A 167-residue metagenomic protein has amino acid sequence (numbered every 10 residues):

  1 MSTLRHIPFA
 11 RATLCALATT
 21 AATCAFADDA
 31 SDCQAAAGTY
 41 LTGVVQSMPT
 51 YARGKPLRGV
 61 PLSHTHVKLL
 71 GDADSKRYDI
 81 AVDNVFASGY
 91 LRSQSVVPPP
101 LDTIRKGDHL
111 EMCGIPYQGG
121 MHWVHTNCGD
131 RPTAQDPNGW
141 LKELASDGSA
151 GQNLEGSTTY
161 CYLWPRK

Functional and structural regions predicted by a protein language model:
S2-T13: Bacterial N-terminal signal peptides that target proteins for export
A22-A25: N-terminal signal peptide c-region/cleavage motif recognized by signal peptidases
A27-D32: Cleaved targeting-peptide boundary
A35-S63: Structural detector for short beta-strands of small beta-barrel domains
L41-P49, G107-P116: OB-fold and OB-like beta-barrel modules that bind single-stranded nucleic acids
P56-Y90: OB-fold (S1/OB) nucleic-acid-binding surfaces
S93-M112: Short nucleic-acid-contacting surface segments enriched for D/E, G, S/T with interspersed K/R
I115-R166: OB-fold/S1-family single-stranded nucleic acid-binding modules
